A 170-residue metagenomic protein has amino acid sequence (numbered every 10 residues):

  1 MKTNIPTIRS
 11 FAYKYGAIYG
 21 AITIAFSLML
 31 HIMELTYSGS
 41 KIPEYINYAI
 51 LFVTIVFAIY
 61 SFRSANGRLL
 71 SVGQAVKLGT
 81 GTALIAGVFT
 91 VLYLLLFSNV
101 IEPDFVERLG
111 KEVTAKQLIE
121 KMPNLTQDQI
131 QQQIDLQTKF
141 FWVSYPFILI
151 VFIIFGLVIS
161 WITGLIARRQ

Functional and structural regions predicted by a protein language model:
M1-S61: Transmembrane alpha-helical insertion/packing segments
S10-I18, K77-A86: Alpha-helical transmembrane segments of multi-pass membrane proteins
I22-L30, L51-I55, A86-L94, F155 (+2 more regions): Alpha-helical transmembrane segments of multipass membrane proteins
I59-A75: Membrane-helix interface/capping segments
Y93-E120: Functional transmembrane-helix hotspots
N124-Q133: Extracytosolic (periplasmic/ER-lumenal) interhelical loops and adjacent juxtamembrane/interface segments of multi-pass
Q133-F152: Individual transmembrane alpha-helix segments
F147-Q170: A hydrophobic membrane-anchoring alpha-helix module
